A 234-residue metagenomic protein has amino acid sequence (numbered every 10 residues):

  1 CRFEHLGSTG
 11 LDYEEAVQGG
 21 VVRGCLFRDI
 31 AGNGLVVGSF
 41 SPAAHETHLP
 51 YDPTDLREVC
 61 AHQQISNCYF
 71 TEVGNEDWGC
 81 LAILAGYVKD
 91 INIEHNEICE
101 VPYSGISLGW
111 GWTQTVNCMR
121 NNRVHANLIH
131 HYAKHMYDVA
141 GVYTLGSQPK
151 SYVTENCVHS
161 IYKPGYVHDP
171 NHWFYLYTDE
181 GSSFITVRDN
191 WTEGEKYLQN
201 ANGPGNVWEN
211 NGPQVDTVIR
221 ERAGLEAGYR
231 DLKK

Functional and structural regions predicted by a protein language model:
C1-H5, V17-G32, A44-G74, K89-Y103 (+4 more regions): Right-handed parallel beta-helix
H5-E14, A31-L56, E76-A85, P102-Q114 (+2 more regions): Extracellular beta-strand/beta-solenoid scaffold signature
Y13, V22, L35-V37, L108 (+4 more regions): Polar low-complexity intrinsically disordered regions enriched in Ser/Thr and small residues
E155, Y166-K234: Extracellular beta-rich repeat passengers
